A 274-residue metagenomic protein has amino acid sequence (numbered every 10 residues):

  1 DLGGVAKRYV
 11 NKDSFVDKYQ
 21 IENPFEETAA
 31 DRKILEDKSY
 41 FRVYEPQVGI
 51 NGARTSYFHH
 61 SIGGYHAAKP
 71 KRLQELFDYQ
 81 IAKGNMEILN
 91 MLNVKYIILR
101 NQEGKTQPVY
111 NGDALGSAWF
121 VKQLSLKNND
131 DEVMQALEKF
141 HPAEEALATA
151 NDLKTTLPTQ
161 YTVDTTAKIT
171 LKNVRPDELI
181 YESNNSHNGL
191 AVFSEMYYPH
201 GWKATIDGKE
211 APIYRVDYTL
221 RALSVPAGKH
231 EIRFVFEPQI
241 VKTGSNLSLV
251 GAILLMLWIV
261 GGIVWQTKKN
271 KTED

Functional and structural regions predicted by a protein language model:
D1-D164, S186, K209: Extracytoplasmic
E144-D274: Active-site-proximal, structured, solvent-exposed surfaces of multi-pass membrane proteins that position macromolecular
